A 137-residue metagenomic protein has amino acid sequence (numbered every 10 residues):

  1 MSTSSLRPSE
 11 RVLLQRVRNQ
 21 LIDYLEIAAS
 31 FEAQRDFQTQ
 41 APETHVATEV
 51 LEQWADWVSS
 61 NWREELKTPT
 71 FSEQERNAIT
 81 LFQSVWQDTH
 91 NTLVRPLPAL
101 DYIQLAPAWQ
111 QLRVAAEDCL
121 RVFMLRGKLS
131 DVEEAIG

Functional and structural regions predicted by a protein language model:
M1-N61: Short terminal alpha-helical segments
M1-T3, D131, G137: Intrinsic low-complexity, intrinsically disordered or marginally ordered coil/linker segments
S30, D88-N91, V122-L125: Positions within ordered alpha-helical repeat solenoids
A33-F37, V94, P98-D101, K128: Short, flexible helix-adjacent loops and helix caps
V58-D118: Amphipathic protein-protein interaction modules
V94, M124-A135: Structured alpha-helical bundle/scaffold domains in large eukaryotic membrane-trafficking regulators
